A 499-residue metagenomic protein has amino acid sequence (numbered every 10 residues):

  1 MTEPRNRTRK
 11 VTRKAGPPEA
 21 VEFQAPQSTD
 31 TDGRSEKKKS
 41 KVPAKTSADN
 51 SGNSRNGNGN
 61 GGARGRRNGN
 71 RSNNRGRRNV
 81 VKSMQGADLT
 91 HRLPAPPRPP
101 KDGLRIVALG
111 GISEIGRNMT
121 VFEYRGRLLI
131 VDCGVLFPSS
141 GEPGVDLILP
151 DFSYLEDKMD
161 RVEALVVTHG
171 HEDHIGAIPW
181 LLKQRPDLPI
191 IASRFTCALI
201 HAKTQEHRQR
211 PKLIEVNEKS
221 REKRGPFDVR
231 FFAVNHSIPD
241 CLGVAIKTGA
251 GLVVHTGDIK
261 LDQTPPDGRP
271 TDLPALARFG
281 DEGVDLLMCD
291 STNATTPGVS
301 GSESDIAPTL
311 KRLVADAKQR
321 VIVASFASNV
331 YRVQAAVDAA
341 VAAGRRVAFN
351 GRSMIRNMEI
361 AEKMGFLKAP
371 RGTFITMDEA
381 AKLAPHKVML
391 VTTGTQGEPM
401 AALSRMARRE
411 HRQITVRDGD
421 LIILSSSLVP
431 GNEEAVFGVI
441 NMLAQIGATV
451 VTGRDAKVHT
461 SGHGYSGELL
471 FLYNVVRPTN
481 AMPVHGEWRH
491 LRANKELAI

Functional and structural regions predicted by a protein language model:
M1-T90, A95-R98: Intrinsically disordered, low-complexity RNA-associated tracts
R75-V166, H171-L383, A401-T415, E434-G438: His/Asp/Glu-rich metal-coordinating catalytic cores of metallo-dependent phosphodiesterases/hydrolases acting on
E163, D285, V388, D420 (+1 more regions): Conserved acidic residues
V284, Q319, L469-G486: Proline-aspartate-enriched helix->loop->beta-strand connector
P385, V416-G419, L443: ATP-dependent carboxylate-amine ligase
G394-T395, L424-P430: Aromatic- and Gly/Pro-rich donor/ligand-binding loops that form nucleotide- or phosphate-bearing donor binding pockets
L443-F471: Generic long, charged, amphipathic alpha-helical segments
M482-I499: Anionic-ligand-binding alpha/beta catalytic cores of soluble enzymes and soluble regulatory domains that recognize
